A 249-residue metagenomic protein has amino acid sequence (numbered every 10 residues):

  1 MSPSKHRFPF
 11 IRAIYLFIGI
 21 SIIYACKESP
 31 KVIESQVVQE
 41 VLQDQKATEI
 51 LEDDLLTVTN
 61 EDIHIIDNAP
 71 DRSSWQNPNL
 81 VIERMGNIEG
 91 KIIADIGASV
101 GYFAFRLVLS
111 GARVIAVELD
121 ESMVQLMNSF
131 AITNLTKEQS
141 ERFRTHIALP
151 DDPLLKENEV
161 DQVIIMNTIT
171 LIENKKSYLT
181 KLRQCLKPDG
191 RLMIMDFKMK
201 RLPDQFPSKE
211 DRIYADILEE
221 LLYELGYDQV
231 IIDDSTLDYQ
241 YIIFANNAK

Functional and structural regions predicted by a protein language model:
I22-A25: C-terminal motif of bacterial Sec signal peptides marking the signal peptidase cleavage site
K27-D53: N-terminal auxiliary segments of SAM/dcSAM-dependent transferases
V58-I66, P188-F244: C-terminal alpha-helical "lid/dimerization" subdomain adjacent to the S-adenosyl-L-methionine
R72-K91: Conserved alpha-helix/loop element of class I SAM-dependent methyltransferases that forms part of the SAM/SAH-binding
A94-P153: Class I SAM-dependent methyltransferase SAM/SAH-binding core
P153-V163: A short acidic, Gly/Pro-enriched loop at the edge of an enzyme's catalytic core that lines a small-molecule cofactor
D161-K175: A short SAM/SAH-binding and catalytic strip from SAM-dependent methyltransferases
K176-R191: A short glycine-rich, Lys/Arg-flanked "PGG" loop and its adjoining helix->strand segment in the class I
